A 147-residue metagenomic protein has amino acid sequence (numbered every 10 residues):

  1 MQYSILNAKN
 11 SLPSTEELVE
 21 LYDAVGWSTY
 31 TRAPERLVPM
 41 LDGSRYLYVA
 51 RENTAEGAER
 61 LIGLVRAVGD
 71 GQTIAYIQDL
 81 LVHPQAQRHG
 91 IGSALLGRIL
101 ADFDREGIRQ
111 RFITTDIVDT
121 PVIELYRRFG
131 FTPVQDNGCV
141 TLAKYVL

Functional and structural regions predicted by a protein language model:
M1-T31: Short amphipathic alpha-helix that is part of the acyltransferase structural core
L37-V49, N53: A short helix-loop-beta-strand connector motif used in the catalytic cores of GNAT acetyltransferases and, in some
V49, A58-V68, T73-Y76, L81: Conserved beta-strand in the GNAT
A86, G90-R98: Conserved acetyl-CoA pyrophosphate-binding loop and the N-cap/start of the following alpha-helix in GNAT-like
F103-I117: Conserved GNAT acetyl-CoA-binding A-motif
I113-I123, C139, Y145-L147: Conserved beta-strand-loop-alpha-helix junction that forms the acyl-donor binding cleft
Y126-D136: Conserved acetyl-CoA-binding loop of GNAT-fold acetyltransferases
